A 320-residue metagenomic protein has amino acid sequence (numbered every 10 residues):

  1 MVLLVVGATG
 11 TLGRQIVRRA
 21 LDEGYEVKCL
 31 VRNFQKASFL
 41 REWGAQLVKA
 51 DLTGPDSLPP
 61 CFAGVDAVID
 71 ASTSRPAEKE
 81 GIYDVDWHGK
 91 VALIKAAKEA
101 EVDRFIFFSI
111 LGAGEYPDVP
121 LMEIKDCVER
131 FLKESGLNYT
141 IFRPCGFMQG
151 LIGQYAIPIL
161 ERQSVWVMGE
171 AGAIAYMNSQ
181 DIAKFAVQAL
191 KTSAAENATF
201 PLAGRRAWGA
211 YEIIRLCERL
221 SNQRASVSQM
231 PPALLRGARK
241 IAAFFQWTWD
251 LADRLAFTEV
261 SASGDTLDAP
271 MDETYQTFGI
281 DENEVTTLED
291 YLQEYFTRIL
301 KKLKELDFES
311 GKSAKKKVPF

Functional and structural regions predicted by a protein language model:
L3-Y25: N-terminal Rossmann NAD(P)H-binding glycine-rich loop of SDR-like oxidoreductase domains
L4, V31-E99, G114: NAD(P)H-binding glycine-rich loop region in Rossmannoid oxidoreductase-like domains and their noncatalytic homologs
L12, V68, I182, L202 (+2 more regions): Non-catalytic, hydrophobic alpha-helical segments
S74-E161: Glycine-/Pro-rich loop/turn segments that contact NAD(P) or position catalytic residues in Rossmann-like domains
G150-I157, A189-F200, Q223-A225: Glycine/proline-rich active-site loop of Rossmann-fold NAD(P)-dependent oxidoreductases
M168-L190, A198: Substrate-positioning beta->alpha
A173-Q180, L202-R219, P232-K240, E284-T286: Substrate-binding strand-loop-helix patch in Rossmann-like NAD(P)-dependent oxidoreductase/epimerase domains
A233-F320: A hydrophobic C-terminal alpha-helical subdomain
